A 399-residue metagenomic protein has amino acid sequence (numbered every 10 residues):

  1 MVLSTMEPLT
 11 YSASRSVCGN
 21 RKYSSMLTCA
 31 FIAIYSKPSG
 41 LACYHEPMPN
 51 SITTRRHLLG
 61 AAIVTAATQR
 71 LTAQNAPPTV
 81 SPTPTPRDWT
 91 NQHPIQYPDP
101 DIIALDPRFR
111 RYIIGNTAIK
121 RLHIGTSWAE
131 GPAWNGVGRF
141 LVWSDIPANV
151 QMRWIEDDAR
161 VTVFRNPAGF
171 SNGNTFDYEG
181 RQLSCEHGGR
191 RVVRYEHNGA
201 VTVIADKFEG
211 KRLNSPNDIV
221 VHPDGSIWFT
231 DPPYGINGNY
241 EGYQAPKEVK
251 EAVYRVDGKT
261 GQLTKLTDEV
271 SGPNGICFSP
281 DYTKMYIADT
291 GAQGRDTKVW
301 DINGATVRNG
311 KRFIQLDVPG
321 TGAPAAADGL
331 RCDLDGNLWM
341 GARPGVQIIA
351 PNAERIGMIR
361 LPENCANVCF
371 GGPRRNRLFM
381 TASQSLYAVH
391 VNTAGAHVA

Functional and structural regions predicted by a protein language model:
Y11, C18-N20, S25, C29-T53: N-terminal secretory signal peptides
P49-T65: N-terminal secretory signal peptides and thylakoid transit peptides that target proteins across membranes
P82-T117, V398: Blade/loop signatures of beta-propeller domains
P100, A104-P107, K120-I146: Beta-strand-rich domains and repeat architectures in extracellular enzymes and scaffolds, especially beta-propellers
Y112-I124, R160-P167, N198-G210, V256-G272 (+2 more regions): Blade-edge beta-strand/turn elements of extracellular beta-propeller and related beta-sheet repeat scaffolds
I124-R139, P167-E186, R191, E209-F229 (+6 more regions): Beta-rich, blade/repeat-based domains predominating in secreted/periplasmic proteins but also intracellular
W300-T306, V391-A396: Short loop/turn segments immediately following beta-strands, especially the blade-tip and inter-blade linker loops
G371-A399: Blade-level signature of beta-propeller repeat domains, shared across WD40, Kelch, NHL, RCC1 and BNR/Asp-box propellers
